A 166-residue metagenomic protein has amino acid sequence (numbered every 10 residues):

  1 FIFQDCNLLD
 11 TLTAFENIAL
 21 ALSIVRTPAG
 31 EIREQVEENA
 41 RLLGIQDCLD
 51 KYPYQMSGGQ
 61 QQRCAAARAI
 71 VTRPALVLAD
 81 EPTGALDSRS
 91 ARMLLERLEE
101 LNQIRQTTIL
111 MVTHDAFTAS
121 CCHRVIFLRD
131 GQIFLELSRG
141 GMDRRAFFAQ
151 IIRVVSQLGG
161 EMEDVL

Functional and structural regions predicted by a protein language model:
F1-R124: ABC family nucleotide-binding domain
L9, L128, I133-F134: Short hydrophobic beta-strand segments in globular cytosolic domains
Q132-Q157: Conserved beta-strand-loop-alpha-helix hinge in the C-terminal portion of ABC ATPase nucleotide-binding domains
V165-L166: C-terminal portion of ABC ATPase nucleotide-binding domains
